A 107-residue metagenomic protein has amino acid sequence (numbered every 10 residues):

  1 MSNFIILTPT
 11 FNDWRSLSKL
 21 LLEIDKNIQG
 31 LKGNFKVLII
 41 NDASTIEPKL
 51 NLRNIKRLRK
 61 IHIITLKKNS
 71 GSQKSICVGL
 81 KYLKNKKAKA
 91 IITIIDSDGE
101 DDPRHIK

Functional and structural regions predicted by a protein language model:
M1-K107: Structured catalytic core of nucleotide-sugar glycosyltransferases
